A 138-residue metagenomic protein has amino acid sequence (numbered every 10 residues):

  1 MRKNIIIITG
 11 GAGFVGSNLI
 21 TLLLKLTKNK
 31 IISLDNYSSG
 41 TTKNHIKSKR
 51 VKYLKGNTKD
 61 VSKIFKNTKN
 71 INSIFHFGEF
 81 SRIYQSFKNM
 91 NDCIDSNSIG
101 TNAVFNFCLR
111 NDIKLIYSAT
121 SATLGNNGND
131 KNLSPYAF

Functional and structural regions predicted by a protein language model:
M1-F138: N-terminal Rossmann-like NAD(P)+-binding domain of SDR-like oxidoreductases, especially those catalyzing
